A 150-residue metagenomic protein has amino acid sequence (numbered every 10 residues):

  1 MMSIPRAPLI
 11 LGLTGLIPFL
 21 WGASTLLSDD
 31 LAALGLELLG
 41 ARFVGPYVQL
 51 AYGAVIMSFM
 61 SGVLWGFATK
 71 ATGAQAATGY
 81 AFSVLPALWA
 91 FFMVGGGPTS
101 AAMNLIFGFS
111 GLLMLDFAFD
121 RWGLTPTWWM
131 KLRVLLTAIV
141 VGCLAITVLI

Functional and structural regions predicted by a protein language model:
M1-T14: N-terminal membrane topogenic signal
G15-G22, A81-F91, L132-V148: Small-residue-rich segments of transmembrane alpha-helices in multi-pass membrane proteins, especially helix faces
L27-F43: Membrane-interface helix termini and inter-helical loops of multi-pass transporters
L38-P46, S61-A74, F117-L124: Short juxtamembrane and helix-loop transition motifs at transmembrane-helix boundaries in membrane proteins
F43, V94-G111: Transmembrane helix-loop-helix
V63-F92: Helix-adjacent hinge/juxtasegments
F82-A90, N104-F119: Hydrophobic alpha-helical membrane segments
L115-V140: Interfacial loop-to-transmembrane junctions
